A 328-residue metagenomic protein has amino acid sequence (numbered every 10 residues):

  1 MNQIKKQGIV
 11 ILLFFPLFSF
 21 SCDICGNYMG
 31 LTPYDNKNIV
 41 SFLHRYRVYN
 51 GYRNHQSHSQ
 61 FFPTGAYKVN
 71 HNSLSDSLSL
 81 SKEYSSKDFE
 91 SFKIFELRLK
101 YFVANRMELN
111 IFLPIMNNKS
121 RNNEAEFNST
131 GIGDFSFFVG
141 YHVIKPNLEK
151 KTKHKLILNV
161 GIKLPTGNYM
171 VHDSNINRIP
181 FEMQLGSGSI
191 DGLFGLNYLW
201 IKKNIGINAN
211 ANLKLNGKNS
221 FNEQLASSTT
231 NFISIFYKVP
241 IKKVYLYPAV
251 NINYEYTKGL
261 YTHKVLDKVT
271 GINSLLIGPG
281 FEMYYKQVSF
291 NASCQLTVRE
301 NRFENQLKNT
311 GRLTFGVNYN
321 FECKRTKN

Functional and structural regions predicted by a protein language model:
F14-S21: N-terminal signal peptide c-region/cleavage motif recognized by signal peptidases
S21-L164, I179-E182, I190-G192, L199 (+2 more regions): Transmembrane beta-barrel domains of Gram-negative outer membranes and organellar outer membranes
N38, N50, R106-I111, P146-E149 (+4 more regions): Repeated loop/turn-to-beta-strand initiation elements of outer-membrane beta-barrel proteins
N38-G51, F181-M183, S187-Y261: Detector for outer-membrane/organellar transmembrane beta-barrel domains, recognizing the amphipathic beta-strand
V40-F42, L109-I111, F137, H154-V160 (+7 more regions): Transmembrane beta-strands of outer-membrane beta-barrel proteins
H44, Y101, L113, Y141-V143 (+5 more regions): Residue-level signature of outer-membrane beta-barrel architecture
V48-N54, N117-N123, K145-N147, L164-H172 (+6 more regions): Gram-negative outer-membrane beta-barrel proteins
R53, F61-E83, N222-N328: Outer membrane beta-barrel transmembrane domains
